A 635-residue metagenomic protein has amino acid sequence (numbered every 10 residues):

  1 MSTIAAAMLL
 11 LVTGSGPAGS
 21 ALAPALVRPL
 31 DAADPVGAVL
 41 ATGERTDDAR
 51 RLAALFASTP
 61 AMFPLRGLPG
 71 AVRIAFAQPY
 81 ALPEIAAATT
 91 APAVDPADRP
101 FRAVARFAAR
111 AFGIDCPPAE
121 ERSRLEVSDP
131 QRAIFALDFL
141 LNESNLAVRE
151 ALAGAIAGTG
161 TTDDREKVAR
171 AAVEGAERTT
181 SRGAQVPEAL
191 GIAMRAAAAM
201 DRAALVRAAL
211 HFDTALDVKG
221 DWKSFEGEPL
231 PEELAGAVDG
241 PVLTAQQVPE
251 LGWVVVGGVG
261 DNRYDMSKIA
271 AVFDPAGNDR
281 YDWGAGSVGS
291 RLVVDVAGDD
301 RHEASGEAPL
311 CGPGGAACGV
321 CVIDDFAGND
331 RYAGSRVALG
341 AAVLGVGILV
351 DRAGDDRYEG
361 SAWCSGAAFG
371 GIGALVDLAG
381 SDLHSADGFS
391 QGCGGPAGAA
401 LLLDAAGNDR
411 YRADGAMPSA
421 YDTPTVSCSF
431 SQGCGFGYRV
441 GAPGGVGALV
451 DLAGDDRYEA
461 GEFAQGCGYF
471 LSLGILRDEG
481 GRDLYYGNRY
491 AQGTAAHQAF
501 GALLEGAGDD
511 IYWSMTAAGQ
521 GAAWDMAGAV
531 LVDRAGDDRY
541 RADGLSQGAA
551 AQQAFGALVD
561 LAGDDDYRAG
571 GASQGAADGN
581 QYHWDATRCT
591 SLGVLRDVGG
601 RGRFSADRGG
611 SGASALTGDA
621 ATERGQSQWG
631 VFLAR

Functional and structural regions predicted by a protein language model:
S2-G258: Terminal non-domain segments
M200-D261, G306, A338, G388 (+6 more regions): Extended non-catalytic interaction/regulatory regions in multidomain proteins
L205-V294, D299, C318, G445 (+3 more regions): N-terminal segments that cap or nucleate solenoid repeat domains
P249-W253, R263-F273, G284-V294, S305-I323 (+13 more regions): Short "repeat-start/strand-capping" segments in structured domains, especially the N-termini of parallel beta-helix
G260, G277, V296-G298, F326-G328 (+9 more regions): Conserved consensus positions within extracellular tandem repeat modules
E359, S385, R412, E459 (+3 more regions): Charged, alpha-helix-forming regions
R603-R635: In a subset of proteins, long, contiguous C-terminal domains/tails are tracked
